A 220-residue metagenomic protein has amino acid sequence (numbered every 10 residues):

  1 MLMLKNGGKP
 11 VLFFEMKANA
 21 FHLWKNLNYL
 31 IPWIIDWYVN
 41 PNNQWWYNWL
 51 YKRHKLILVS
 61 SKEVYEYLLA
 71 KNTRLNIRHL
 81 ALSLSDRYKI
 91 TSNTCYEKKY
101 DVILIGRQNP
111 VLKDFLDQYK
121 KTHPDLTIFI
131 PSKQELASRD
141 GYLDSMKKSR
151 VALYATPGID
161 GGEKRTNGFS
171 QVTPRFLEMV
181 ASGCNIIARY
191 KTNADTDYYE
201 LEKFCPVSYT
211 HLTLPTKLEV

Functional and structural regions predicted by a protein language model:
M1-L2, N6-G7, F14-N19, W37-N48 (+1 more regions): Nucleotide-sugar donor-binding catalytic core of glycosyltransferases
P10-L12, H211: Ordered hydrophobic segments in well-structured contexts
L12-E15, L23-V39: Active-site proximal beta-strand in glycosyltransferases
L27, P32, D117, G168-Q171 (+1 more regions): Surface-exposed flexible segments
C205-Y209: Conserved acidic donor-binding segment of nucleotide-sugar-dependent glycosyltransferases
T210-T216: Conserved small/polar residues in nucleotide/adenosyl-binding loops
